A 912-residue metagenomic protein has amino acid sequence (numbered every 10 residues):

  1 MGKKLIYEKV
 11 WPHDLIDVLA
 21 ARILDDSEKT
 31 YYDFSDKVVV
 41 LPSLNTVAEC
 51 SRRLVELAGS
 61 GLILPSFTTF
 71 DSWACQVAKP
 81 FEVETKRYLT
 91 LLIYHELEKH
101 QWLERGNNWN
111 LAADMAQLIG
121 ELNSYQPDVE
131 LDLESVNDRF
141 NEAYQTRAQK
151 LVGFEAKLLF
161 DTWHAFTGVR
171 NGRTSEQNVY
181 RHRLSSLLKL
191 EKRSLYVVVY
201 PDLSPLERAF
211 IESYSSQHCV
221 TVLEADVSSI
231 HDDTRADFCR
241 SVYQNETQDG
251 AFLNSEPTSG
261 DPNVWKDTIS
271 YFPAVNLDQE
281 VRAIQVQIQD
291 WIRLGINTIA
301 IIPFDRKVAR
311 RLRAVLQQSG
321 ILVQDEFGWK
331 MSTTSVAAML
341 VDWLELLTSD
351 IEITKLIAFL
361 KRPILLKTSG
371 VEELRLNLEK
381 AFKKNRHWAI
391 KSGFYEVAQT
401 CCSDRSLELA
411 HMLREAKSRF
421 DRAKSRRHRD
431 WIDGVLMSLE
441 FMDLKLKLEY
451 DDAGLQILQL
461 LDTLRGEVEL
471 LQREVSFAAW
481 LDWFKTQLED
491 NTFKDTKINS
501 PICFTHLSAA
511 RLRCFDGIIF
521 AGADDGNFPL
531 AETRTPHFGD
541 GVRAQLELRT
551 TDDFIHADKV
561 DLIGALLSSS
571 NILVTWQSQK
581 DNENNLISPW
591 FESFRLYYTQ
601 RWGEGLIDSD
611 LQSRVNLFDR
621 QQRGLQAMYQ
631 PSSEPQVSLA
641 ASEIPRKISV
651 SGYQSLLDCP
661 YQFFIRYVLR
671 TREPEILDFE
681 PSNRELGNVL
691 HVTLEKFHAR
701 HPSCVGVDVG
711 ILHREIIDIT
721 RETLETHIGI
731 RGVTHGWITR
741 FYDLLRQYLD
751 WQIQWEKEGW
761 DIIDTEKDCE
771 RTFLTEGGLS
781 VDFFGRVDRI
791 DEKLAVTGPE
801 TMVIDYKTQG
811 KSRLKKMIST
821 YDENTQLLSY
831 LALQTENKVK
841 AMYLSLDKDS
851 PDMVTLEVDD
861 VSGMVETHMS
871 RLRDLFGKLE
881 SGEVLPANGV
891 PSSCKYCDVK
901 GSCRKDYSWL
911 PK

Functional and structural regions predicted by a protein language model:
M1, E142-A165, D232-V264: Short, compositionally biased "basic patch" segments
G2-T69, A74, A78-V83, E212 (+2 more regions): Anion-coordinating catalytic cores for phosphoryl-, nucleotidyl-, and glycosidic chemistry
L41-E191, P205, V227-S228, D232 (+1 more regions): Basic/charged alpha-beta structural segments of nucleotide/phosphate-handling enzymes
I119-D132, V220-L223, K647, S651-L656: Structured, non-catalytic alpha/beta "coupling" segments that mediate domain-domain communication and provide generic
R170-S175, V198-P201, L277, R549-F554: Short, flexible loop segments at the rims of nucleotide/cofactor-binding pockets, characterized by
R173-T174, L195, I518, I572: Short, well-ordered beta-strand core segments
L187-E191, E212-H218, A565-L567: Short, conserved loop/helix-junction motifs that constitute active-site signature segments in enzyme catalytic cores
L195-S241: Extended, H/D-rich, highly charged conserved domains that either
